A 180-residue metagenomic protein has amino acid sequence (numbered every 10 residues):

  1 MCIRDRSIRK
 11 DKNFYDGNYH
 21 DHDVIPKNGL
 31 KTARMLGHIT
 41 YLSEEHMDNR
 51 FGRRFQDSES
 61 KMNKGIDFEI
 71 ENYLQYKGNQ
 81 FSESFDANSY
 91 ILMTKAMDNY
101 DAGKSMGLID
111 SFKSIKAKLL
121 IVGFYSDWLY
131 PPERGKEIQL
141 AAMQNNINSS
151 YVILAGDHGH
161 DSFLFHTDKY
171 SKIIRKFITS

Functional and structural regions predicted by a protein language model:
R4-Q80: Alpha/beta-hydrolase-fold enzymes
Y76-K77, L92-S111: Active-site nucleophile elbow and catalytic-triad environment of alpha/beta-hydrolase enzymes
N88-K95, K172: Feature representing long, continuous alpha-helical segments
F112-K116, M143-N145: Short, conserved loop/helix-junction motifs that constitute active-site signature segments in enzyme catalytic cores
I115, I121-G123: Short beta-strand/loop motif that positions the catalytic acidic residue of the alpha/beta-hydrolase fold
Y125-D127, G156: Acidic beta-to-alpha connecting loop that harbors the catalytic carboxylate
W128-E137: Conserved alpha/beta-hydrolase "acid-adjacent" motif
K136-S180: Catalytic active-site module of serine/aspartate enzymes centered on a nucleophile-bearing elbow/loop
